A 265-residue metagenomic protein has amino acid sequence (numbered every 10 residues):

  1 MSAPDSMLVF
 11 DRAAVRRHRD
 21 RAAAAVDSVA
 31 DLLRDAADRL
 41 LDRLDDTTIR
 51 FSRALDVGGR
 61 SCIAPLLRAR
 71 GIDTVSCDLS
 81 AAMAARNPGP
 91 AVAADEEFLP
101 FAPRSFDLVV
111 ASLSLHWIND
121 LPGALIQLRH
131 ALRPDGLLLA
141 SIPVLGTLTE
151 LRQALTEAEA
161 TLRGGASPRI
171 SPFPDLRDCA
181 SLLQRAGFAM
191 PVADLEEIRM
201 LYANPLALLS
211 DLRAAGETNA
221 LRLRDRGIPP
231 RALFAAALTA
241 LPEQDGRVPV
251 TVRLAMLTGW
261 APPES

Functional and structural regions predicted by a protein language model:
M1-I49: Class I SAM-dependent methyltransferase Rossmann-like catalytic core, especially the SAM/SAH-binding loop
V29, A189-S265: Conserved Class I S-adenosyl-L-methionine
D42-A102, L108, P122-I126: Class I SAM-dependent methyltransferase SAM/SAH-binding core
I49, N119, R133, F188: Short conserved AdoMet
S52, S105, L132-G136: Surface-exposed loop/turn positions
L113-W117: Short catalytic micro-motifs in class I SAM-dependent methyltransferases
P122-L137: A short glycine-rich, Lys/Arg-flanked "PGG" loop and its adjoining helix->strand segment in the class I
L139-A203, T218-R222: Conserved catalytic/acceptor-binding region of the Class I
